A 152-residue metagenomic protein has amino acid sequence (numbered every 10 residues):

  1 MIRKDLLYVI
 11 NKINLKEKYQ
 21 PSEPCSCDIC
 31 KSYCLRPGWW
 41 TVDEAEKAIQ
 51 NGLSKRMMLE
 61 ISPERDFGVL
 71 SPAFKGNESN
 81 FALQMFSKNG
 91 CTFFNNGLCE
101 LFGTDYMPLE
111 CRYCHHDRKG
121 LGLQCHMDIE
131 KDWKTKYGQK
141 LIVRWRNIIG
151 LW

Functional and structural regions predicted by a protein language model:
M1-W152: Short loop/turn segments that flank or connect secondary-structure elements
